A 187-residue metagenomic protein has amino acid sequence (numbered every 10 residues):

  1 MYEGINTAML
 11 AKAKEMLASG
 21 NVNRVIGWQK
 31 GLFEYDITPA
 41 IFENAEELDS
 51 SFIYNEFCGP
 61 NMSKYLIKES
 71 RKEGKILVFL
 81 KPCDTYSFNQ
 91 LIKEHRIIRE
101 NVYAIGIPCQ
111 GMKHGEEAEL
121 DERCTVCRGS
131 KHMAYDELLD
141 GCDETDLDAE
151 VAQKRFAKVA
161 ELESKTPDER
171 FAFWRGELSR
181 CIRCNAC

Functional and structural regions predicted by a protein language model:
M1-R180: Iron-sulfur-associated redox domains of electron-transfer enzymes in respiratory and anaerobic energy metabolism
N185-A186: Oxyanion-binding "anion nests"
